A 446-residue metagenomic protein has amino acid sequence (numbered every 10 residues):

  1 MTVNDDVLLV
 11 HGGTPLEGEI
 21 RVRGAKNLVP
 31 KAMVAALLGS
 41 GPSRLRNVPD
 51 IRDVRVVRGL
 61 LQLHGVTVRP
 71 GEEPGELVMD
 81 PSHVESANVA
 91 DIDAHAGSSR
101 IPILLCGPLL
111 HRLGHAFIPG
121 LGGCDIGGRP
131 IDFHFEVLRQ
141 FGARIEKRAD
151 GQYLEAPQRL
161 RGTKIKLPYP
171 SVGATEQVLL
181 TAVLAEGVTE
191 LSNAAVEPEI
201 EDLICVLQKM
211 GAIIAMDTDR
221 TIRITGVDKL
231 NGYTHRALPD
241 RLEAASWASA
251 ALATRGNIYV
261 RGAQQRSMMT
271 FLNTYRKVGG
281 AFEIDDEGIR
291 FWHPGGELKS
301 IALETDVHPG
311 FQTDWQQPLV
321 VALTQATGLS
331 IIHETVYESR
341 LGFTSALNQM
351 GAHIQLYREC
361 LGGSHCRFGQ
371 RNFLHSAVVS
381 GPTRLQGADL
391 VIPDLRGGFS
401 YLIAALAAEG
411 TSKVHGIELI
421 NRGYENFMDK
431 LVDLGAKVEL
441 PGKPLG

Functional and structural regions predicted by a protein language model:
M1-G446: Short, structured segments at the rim of ligand-binding sites
